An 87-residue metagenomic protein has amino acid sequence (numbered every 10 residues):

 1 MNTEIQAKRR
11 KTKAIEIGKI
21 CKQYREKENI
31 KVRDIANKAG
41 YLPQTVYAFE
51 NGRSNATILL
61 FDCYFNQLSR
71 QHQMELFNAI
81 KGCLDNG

Functional and structural regions predicted by a protein language model:
M1-N2, Y64: Surface-exposed, interaction-prone regions with an acidic/low-complexity signature
N2-A7, K11, M74-G87: Short, charged recognition helix plus adjacent turn of helix-turn-helix-like nucleic-acid-binding domains
N2-K27: A short, Lys/Arg-rich alpha-helix, primarily the initiator
K19-A36, C63: Short basic helix-loop element that most often maps to the first helix and adjoining turn of HTH DNA-binding modules
G40-A56: Recognition helix of helix-turn-helix/homeodomain-like DNA-binding domains that insert into the DNA major groove
T57-L76: DNA major-groove recognition helix of helix-turn-helix/homeodomain DNA-binding modules
